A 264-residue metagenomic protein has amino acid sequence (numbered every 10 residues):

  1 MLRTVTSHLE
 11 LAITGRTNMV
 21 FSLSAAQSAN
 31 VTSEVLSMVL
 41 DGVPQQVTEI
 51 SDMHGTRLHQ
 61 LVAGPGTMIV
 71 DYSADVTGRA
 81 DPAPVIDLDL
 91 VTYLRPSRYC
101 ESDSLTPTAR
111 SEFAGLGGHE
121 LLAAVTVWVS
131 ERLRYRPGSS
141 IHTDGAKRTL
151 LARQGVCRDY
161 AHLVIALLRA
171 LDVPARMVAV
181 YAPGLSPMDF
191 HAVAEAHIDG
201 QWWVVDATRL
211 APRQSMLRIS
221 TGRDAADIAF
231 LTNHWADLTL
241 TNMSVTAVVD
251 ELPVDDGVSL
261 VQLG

Functional and structural regions predicted by a protein language model:
M1-R79: Intrinsically disordered, low-complexity N-terminal segments that are enriched in acidic
I13, A80, P84, L90-G155 (+3 more regions): Secondary-structure boundary elements
F21, A63, G78, E101 (+5 more regions): Generic structural "secondary-structure junction" signal
F21, P82-L88, D206: Short, charged, solvent-exposed linker or helix-capping segments at domain edges/interfaces that act as flexible hinges
Q45, T56, D89, G145 (+2 more regions): Residue-level signal for pocket-adjacent positions within structured domains
V76, V129, Q154, M177-Y181 (+1 more regions): Generic secondary-structure microfeatures
R79-A80, W203: Short, charged/polar, Gly/Pro-enriched secondary-structure boundary elements
D159-T239: Hydrophobic/aromatic-rich core segments of domains that either
